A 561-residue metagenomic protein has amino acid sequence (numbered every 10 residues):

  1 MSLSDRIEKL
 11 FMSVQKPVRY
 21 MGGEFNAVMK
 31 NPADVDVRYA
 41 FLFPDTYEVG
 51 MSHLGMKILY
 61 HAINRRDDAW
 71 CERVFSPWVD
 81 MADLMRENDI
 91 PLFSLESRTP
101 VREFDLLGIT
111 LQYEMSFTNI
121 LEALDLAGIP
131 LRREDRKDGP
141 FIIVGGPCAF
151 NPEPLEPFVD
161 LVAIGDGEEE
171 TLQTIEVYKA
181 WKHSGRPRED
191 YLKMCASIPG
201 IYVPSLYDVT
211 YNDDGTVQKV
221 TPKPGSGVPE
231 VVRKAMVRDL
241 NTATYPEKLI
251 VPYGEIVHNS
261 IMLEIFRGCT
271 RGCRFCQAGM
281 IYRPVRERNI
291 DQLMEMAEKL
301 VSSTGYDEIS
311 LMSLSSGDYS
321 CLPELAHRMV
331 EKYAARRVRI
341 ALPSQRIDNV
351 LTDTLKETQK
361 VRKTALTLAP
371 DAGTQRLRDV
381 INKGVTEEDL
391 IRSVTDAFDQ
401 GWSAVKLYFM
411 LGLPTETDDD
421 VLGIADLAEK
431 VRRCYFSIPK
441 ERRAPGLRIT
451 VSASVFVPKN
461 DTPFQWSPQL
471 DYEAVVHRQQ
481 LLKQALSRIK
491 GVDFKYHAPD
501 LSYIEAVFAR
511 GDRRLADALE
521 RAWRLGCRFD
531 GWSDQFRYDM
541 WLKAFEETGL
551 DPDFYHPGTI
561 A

Functional and structural regions predicted by a protein language model:
M1-M29, A33, Y39-F41, R488-A561: Radical SAM enzyme core and accessory elements
F11-A40, Y47-E48, P204, T210-Y211 (+1 more regions): N-terminal [4Fe-4S]-dependent radical SAM core
Y39-D45, I63, L249-Q277, V301 (+2 more regions): N-terminal pre-triad scaffold of radical SAM enzymes
L42, T46, M115, E295-T450 (+1 more regions): Conserved SAM/AdoMet-binding glycine-rich loop
D68-D80: A short beta-strand-loop structural module common to alpha/beta enzyme folds
P77-K223, N460-D512, R521-S533: Glycine-rich beta-alpha loop elements in corrinoid/cobalamin-binding modules across cobalamin-dependent enzymes
V79-D80, P154, D208-N212, S320 (+6 more regions): Flexible glycine/acidic-rich beta-alpha junction loops that bind and position SAM and/or redox cofactors in anaerobic
C276-Q292: Iron-sulfur (Fe-S) cluster-binding segments and ferredoxin-like electron-carrier domains, especially [2Fe-2S]
